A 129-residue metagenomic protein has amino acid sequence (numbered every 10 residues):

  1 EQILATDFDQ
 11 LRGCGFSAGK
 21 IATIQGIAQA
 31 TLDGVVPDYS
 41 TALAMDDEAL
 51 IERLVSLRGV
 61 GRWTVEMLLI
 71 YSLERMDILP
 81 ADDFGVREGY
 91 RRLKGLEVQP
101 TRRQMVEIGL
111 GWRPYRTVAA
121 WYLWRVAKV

Functional and structural regions predicted by a protein language model:
E1-S56: Alpha-helical ds-nucleic-acid-binding substructure associated with the helix-hairpin-helix region of base-excision DNA
D47-E48, R62-V129: C-terminal accessory module of base-excision DNA glycosylases/AP lyases that mediates lesion recognition and DNA
